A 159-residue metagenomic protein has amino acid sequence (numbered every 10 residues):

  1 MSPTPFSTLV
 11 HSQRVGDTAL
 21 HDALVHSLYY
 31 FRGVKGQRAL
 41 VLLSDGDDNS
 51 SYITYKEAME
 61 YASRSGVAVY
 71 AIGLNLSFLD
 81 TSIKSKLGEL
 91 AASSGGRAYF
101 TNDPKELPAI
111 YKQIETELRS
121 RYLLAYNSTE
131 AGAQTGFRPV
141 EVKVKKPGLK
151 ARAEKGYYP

Functional and structural regions predicted by a protein language model:
M1-P159: Scaffold/interface architecture of coatomer-like assemblies
